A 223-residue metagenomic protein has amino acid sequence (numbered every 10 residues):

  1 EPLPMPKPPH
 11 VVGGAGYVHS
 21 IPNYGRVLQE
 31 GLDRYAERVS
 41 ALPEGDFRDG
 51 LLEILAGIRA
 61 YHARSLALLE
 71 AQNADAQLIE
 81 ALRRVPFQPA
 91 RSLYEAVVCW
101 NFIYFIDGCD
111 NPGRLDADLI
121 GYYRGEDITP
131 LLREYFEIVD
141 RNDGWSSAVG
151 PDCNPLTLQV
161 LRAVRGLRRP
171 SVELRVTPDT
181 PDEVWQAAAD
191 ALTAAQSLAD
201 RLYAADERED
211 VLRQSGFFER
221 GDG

Functional and structural regions predicted by a protein language model:
E1-I54, Y61, A71-Q72, Q77-R84 (+1 more regions): Conserved catalytic cores of very large enzyme subunits
S65: Conserved functional hotspot residues or short segments at active or partner-binding sites across diverse domains
